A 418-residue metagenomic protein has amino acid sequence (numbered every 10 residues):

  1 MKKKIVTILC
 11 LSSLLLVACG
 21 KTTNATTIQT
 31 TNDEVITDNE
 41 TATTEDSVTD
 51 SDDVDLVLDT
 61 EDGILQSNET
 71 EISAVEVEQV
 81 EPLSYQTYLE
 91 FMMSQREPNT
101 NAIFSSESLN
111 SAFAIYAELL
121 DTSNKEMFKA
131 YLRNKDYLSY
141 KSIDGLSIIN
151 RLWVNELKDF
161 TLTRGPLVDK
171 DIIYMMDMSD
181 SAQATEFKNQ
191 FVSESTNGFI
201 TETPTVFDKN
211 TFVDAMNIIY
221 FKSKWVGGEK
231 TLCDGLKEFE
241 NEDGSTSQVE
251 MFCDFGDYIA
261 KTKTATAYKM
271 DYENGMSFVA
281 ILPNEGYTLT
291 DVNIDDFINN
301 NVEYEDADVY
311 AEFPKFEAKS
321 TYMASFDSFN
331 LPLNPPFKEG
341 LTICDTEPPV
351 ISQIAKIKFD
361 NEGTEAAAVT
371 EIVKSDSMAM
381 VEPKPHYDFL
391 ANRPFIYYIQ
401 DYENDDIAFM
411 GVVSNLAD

Functional and structural regions predicted by a protein language model:
K2-T23: Sec-dependent N-terminal signal peptides of Gram-positive bacterial secreted proteins and lipoproteins
C19-M178: Detector for small/aliphatic-rich hydrophobic stretches
N99-T100, Y137-N284, Y304-V381: Non-catalytic, conformational "gating/processing" segments within enzyme and secreted inhibitor domains
F113, T122-F128, T288-T290, S320-Y322 (+3 more regions): Extracytoplasmic/secreted cell-surface and envelope-processing proteins
A215, T262, T266-I281, E382-D418: Extended hydrophobic
K230-T231, D291-D296, E371, D405 (+1 more regions): Composition- and surface-driven signal marking solvent-exposed, interaction-prone regions in large proteins
P283-E305: Internal alpha/beta scaffold segment
